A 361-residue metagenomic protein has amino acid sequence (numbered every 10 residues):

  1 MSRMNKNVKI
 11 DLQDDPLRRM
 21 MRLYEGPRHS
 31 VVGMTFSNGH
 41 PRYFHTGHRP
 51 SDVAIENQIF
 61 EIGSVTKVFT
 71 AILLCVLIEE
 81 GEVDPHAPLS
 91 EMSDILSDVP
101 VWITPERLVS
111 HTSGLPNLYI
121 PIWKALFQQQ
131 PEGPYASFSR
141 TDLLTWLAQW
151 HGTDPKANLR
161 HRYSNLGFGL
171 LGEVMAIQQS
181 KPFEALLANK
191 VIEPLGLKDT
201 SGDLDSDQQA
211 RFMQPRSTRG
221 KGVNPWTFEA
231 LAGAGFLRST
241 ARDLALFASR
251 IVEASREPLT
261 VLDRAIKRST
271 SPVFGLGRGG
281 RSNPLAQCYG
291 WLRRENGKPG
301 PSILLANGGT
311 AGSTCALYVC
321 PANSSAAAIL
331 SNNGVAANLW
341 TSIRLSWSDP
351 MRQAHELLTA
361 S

Functional and structural regions predicted by a protein language model:
M1-D52, N57-E61, T66, A176-K181 (+3 more regions): Catalytic loop of the DD-peptidase/beta-lactamase superfamily, centered on the K-T-G motif and neighboring
G26-H29, S51-R107, T153-L166, A232-G235 (+1 more regions): Short active-site loop at a secondary-structure junction that contains or immediately precedes the catalytic residue(s)
V31, Y43-T46, N57-F60, N117-R211 (+1 more regions): Catalytic-site signature segments of enzymes, centered on catalytic residues
E56, E61-V65, L77-P121, E173 (+2 more regions): Active-site helix/loop module of the DD-peptidase/beta-lactamase fold, centered on the serine-lysine SxxK catalytic
L108-V109, W146-A148, A265-S269: A generic structural signal for nonpolar/aromatic side chains embedded in well-ordered alpha-helices
L115-P116, F168, N333-A336: Solvent-exposed loop/turn segments at secondary-structure junctions within structured extracellular/periplasmic domains
P155, H161, P215, K221-G222 (+1 more regions): Short leucine-rich amphipathic alpha-helices used at interfaces
